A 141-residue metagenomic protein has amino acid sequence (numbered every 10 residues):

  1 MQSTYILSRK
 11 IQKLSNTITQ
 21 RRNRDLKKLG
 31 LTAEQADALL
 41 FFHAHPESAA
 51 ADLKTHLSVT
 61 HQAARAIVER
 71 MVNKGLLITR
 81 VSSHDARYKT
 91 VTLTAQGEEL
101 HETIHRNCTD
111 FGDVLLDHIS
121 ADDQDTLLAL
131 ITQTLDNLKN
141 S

Functional and structural regions predicted by a protein language model:
M1-L29, K74-L76, L93: N-terminal leader segment of winged-helix/HTH proteins
Q12, L40-A44, H105, T132: Short, locally clustered residues in the helix-turn-helix/winged-helix DNA-binding domain
S15, P46, L57, H61 (+2 more regions): Flexible interhelical turns and helix-capping residues at alpha-helix boundaries within structured domains
T19, E69-T132: Charged, amphipathic alpha-helical coiled-coil/dimerization segments
Q20-Q62: N-terminal helix-turn-helix DNA-binding core of bacterial DNA-binding proteins
D136-S141: Generic C-terminal helix-cap and adjacent flexible tail
